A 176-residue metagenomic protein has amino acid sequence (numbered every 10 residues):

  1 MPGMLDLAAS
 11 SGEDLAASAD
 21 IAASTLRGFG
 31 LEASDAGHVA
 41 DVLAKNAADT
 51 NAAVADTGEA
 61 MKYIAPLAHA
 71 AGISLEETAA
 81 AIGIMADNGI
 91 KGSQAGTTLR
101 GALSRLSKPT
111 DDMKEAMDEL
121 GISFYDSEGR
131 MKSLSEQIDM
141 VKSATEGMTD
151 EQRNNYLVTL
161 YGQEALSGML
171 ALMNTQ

Functional and structural regions predicted by a protein language model:
M1-A47, D56-Y63, S74-Q176: Alpha-helical architecture feature
H69-G72: A short glycine-centered flexible hinge/capping loop motif at secondary-structure junctions
